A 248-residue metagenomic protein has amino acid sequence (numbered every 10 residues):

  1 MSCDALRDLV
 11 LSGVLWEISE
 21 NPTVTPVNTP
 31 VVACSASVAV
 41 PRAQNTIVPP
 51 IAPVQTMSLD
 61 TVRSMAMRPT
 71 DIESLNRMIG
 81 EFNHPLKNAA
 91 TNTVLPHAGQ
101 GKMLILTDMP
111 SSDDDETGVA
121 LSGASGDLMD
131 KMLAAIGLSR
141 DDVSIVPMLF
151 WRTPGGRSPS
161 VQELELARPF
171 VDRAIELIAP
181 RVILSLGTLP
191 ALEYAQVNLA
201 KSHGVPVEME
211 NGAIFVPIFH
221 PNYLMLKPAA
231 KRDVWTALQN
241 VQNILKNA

Functional and structural regions predicted by a protein language model:
M1-D4: Intrinsically disordered, low-complexity regulatory segments in eukaryotic proteins
D8, S12-A248: A polyanion-binding, active-site-adjacent surface
